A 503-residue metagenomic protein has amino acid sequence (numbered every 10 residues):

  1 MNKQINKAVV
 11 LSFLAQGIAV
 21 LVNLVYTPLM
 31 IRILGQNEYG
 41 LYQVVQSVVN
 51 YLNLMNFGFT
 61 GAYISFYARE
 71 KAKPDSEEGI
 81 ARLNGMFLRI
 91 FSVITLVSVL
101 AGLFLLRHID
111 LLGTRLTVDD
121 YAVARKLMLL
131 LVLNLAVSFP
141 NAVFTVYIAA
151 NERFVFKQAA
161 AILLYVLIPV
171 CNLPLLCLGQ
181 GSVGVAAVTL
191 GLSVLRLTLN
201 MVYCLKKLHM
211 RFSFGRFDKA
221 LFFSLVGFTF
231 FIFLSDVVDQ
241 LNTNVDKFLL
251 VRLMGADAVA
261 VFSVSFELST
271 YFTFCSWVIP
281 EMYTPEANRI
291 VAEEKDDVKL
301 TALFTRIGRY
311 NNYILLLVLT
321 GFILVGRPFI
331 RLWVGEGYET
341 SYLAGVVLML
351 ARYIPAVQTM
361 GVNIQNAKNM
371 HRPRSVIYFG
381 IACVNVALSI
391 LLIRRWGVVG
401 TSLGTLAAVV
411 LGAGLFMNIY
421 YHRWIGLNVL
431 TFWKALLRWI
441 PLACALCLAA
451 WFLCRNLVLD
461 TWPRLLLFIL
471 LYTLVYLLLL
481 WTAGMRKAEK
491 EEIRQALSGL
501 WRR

Functional and structural regions predicted by a protein language model:
M1-I5, D119, N200-T243, E286-A302 (+3 more regions): Interhelical loop/hinge segments that connect adjacent transmembrane helices in multipass membrane
M1-L24, E78-R89, Y121-A124, N200 (+2 more regions): N-terminal membrane topogenesis motif
N6, L135-L163, V183, M349-I381: Membrane-interface junctions at transmembrane-helix termini in multi-pass inner-membrane proteins
K7-T27, V188-N200, C204, K219-R289 (+4 more regions): Transmembrane helical elements of multi-pass membrane transporters/channels
Y26, F57-K73, A149-A150, L208-H209 (+4 more regions): Helix-loop junctions and terminal segments of transmembrane helices in multi-pass membrane transport/translocation
R89-N244, W451-F452: Hydrophobic transmembrane helix module of multi-pass membrane transport proteins
Q158-K206, F266-S269, F379-N385, V398-Y420 (+1 more regions): Hydrophobic alpha-helical transmembrane segments
L427-N428, W451-R503: Membrane-proximal transmembrane or re-entrant/amphipathic helices at the cytosolic face
